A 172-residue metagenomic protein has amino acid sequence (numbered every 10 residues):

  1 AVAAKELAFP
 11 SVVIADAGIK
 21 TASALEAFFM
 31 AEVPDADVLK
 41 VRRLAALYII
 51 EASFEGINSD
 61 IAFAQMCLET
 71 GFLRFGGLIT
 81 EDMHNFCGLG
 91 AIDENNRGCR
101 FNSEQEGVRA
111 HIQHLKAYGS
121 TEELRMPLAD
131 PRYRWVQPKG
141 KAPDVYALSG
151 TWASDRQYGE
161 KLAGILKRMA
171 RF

Functional and structural regions predicted by a protein language model:
A1-F172: Catalytic cores of secreted/periplasmic lytic hydrolases that degrade extracellular macromolecules
